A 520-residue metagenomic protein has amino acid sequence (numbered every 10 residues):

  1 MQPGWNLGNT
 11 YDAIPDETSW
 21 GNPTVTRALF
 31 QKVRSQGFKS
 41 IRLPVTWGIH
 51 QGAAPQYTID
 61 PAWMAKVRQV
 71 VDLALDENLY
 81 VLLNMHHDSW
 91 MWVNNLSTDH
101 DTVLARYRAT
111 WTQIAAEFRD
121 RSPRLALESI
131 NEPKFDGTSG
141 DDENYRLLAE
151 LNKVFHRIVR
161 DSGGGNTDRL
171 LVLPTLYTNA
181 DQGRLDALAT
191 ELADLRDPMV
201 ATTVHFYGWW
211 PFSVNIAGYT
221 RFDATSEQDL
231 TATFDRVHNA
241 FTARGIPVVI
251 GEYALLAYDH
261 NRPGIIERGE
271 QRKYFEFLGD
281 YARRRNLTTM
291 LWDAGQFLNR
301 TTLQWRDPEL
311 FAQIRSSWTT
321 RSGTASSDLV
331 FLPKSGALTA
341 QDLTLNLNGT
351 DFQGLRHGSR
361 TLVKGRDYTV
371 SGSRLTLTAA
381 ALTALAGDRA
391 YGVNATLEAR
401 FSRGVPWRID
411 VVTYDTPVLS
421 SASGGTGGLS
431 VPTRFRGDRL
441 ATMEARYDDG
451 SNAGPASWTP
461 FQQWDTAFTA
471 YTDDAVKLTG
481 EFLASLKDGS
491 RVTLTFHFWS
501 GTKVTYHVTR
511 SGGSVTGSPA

Functional and structural regions predicted by a protein language model:
L7-V25, A54-I59, T98-D99, P211-E227: Acidic/histidine-rich helix-loop elements that form or flank divalent-metal/phosphate-binding sites at the catalytic
G21-S40, P55-M85, V93-S129, L147-G163: An active-site-proximal structural segment forming one wall of the substrate-binding cleft that immediately precedes
T24-T46, V237-F241, Y281, T288: Catalytic domains of carbohydrate-active enzymes, especially glycoside hydrolases
A105-Y219, R236-L256, R285: Active-site region of glycoside hydrolase catalytic domains
R157, T225-T288: Catalytic-core region of carbohydrate-active enzymes that cleave or remodel glycosidic bonds
N261-R360, R366, G372-T376, D388-R408 (+4 more regions): Aromatic-rich peripheral "rim/lid" segments of glycoside hydrolase catalytic domains that contact and position glycan
L347-V363, T369-V370, G437-T469: Change to "...patches in solvent-exposed regions of secreted, membrane-anchored, or virion-exposed structural
R403-T416, G501-P519: Edge beta-strands of extracellular beta-sandwich domains
